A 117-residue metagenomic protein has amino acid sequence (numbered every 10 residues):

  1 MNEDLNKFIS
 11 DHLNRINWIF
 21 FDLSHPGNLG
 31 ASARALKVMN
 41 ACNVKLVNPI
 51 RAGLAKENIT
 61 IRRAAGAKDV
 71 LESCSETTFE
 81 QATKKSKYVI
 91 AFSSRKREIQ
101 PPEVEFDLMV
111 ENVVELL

Functional and structural regions predicted by a protein language model:
M1-L117: Post-transcriptional modification and biogenesis factors for structured RNAs of the translation apparatus
